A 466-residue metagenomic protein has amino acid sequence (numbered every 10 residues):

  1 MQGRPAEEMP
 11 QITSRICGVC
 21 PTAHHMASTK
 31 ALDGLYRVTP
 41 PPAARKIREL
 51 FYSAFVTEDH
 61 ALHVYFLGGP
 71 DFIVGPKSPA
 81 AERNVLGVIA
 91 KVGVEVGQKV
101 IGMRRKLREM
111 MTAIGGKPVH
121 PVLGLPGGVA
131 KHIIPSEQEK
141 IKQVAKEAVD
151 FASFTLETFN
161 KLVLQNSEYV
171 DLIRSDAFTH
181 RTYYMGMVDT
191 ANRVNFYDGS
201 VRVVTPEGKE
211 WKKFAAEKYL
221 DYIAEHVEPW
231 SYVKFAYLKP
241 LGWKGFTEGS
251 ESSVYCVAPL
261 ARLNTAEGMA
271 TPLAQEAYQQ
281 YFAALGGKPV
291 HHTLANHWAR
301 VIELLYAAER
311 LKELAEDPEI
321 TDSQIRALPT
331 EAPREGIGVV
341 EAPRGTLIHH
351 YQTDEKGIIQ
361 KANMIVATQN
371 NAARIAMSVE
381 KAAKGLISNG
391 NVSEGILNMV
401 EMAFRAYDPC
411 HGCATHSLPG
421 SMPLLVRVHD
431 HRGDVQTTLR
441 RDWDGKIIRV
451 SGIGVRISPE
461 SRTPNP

Functional and structural regions predicted by a protein language model:
M1-R344, V366-I457, P466: Active-site bordering "gate/hinge" segments that shape substrate access to catalytic or cofactor-binding pockets
L347-I348: A short beta-strand signature within small-molecule sensing/ligand-binding domains used in signal transduction
D354: Short, acidic, Ser/Thr-enriched surface-loop or helix-capping motifs
